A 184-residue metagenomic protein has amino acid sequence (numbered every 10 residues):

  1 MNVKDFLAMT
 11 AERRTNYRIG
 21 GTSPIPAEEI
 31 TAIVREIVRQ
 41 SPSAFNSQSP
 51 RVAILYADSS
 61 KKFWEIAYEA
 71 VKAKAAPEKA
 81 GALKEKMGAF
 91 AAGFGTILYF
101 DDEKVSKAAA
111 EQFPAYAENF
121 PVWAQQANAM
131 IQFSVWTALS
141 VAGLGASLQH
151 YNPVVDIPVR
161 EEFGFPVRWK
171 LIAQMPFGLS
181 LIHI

Functional and structural regions predicted by a protein language model:
M1-G95: N-terminal amphipathic, basic helical "cap/leader" segment at the start of enzyme domains
M9, T96-L98, Q174-P176: Conserved hydrophobic/aromatic beta-strand scaffold that supports enzyme active sites
V38, F113-E161: Small-aliphatic-rich amphipathic alpha-helix that forms the alpha element of a beta-alpha
A70-V71, G164-V167: Short, hinge-like loop/turn segments at secondary-structure boundaries
G93-K104: Active-site-adjacent structural patch at catalytic or cofactor/ligand-binding sites
V105-A110: Short acidic/His/Gly/Ser-rich catalytic and metal-binding motifs that mark active-site loops of diverse hydrolases
P166-P176: Phosphate/pyrophosphate-binding betaalpha-module
I182-I184: Conserved small/polar residues in nucleotide/adenosyl-binding loops
